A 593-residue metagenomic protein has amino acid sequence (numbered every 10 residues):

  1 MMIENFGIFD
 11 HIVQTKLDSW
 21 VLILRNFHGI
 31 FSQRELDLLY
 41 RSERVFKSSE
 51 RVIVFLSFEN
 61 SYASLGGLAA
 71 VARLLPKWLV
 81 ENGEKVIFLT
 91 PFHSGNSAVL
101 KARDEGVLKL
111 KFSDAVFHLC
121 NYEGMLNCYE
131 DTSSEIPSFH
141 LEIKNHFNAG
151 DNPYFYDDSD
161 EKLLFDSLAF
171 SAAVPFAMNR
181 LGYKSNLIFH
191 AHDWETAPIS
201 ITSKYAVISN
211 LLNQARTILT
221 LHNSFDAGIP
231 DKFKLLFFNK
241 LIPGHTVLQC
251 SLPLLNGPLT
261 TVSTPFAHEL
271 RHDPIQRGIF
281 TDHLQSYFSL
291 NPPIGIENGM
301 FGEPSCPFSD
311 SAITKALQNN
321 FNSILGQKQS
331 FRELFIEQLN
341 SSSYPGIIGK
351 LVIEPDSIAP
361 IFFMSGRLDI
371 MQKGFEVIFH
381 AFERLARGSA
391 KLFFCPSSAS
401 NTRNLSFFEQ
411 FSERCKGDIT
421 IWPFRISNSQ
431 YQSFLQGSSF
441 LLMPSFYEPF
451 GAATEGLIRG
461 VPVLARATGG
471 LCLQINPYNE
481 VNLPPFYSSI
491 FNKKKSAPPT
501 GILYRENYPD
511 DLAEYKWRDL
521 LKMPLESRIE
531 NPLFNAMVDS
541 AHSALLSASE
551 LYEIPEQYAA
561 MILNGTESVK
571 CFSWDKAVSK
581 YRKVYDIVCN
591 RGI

Functional and structural regions predicted by a protein language model:
M1-I593: Catalytic cores of carbohydrate-active enzymes across secretory and cytosolic contexts
